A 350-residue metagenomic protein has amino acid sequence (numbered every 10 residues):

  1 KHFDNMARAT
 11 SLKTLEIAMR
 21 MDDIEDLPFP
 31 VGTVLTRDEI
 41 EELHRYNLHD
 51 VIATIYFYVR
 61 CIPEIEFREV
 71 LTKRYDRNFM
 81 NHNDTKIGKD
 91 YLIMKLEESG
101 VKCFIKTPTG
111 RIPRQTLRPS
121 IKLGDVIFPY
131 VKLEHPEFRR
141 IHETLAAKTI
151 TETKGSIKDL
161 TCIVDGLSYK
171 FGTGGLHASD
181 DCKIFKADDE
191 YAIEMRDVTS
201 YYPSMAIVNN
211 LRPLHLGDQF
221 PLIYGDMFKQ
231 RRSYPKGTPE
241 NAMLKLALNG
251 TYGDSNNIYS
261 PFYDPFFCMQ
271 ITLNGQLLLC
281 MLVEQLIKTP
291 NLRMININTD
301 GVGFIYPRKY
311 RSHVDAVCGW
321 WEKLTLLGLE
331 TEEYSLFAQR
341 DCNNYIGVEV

Functional and structural regions predicted by a protein language model:
K1-N5: Activity-critical C-terminal alpha-helical subdomain
M6-A9, L27-V34, G155-E284, K288-T289 (+1 more regions): Helical catalytic core of nucleic-acid polymerases
A7-S11, L15-D26, G32-T199, Q285-E322 (+3 more regions): Conserved "right-hand" nucleotidyltransferase catalytic core of DNA-directed polymerases
N343-V350: Short, low-order "capping/linker" segments at domain edges
